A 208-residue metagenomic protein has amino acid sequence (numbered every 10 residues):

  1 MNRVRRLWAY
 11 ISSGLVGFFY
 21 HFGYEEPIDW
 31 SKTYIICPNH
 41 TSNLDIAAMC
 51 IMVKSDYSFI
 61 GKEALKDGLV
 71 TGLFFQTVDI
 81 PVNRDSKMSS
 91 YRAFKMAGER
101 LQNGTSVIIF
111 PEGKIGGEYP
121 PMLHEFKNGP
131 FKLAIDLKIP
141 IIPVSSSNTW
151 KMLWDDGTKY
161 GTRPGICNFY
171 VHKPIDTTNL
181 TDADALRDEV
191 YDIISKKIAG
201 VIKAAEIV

Functional and structural regions predicted by a protein language model:
M1-L7, S13-G14, W30-K87: Catalytic core of membrane glycerolipid acyltransferases/transacylases, capturing the structured, soluble-facing
S12-S13, F75, R100, A134: A generic structural signal for well-ordered alpha-helical segments
L15-G23, S90-Y91, K151-W154: Short gly/ser/thr-rich secondary-structure transition/capping motifs
F22, I36, F59, F169-V171: Generic preference for hydrophobic
F22, I80-R84, T177: Short acidic-hydrophobic, aromatic-tinged amphipathic segments that line or gate anion-handling sites
E25-W30, G161-T162: A short beta-turn/loop motif at secondary-structure boundaries
E26-P27, K66, S86, N148 (+1 more regions): Residue-level detector of flexible, active-site-proximal loop/helix-junction positions within diverse enzyme catalytic
R92-V208: Non-catalytic C-terminal accessory region of glycerolipid acyltransferases and related lyso-lipid remodeling enzymes
